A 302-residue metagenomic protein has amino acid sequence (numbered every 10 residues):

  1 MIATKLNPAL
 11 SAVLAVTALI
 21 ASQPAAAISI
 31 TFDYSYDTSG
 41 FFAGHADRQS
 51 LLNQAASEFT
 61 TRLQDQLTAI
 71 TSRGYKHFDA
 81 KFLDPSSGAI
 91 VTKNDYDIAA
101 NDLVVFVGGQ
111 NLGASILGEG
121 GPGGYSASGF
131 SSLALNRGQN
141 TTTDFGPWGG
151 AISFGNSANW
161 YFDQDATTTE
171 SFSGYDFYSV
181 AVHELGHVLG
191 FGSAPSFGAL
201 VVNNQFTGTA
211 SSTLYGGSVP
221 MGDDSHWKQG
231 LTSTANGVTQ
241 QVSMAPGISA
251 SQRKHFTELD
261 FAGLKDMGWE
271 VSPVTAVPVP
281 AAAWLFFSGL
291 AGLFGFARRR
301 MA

Functional and structural regions predicted by a protein language model:
I2-A12: Bacterial N-terminal signal peptides that target proteins for export
L10, A26, G222, P280-A282: Intrinsically disordered, low-complexity segments enriched in proline/serine/threonine
A21-Q23: N-terminal signal peptide c-region/cleavage motif recognized by signal peptidases
A27-V182, V188-T275: Extracellular zinc-dependent metalloprotease catalytic-domain scaffold
P278-A297: A short, hydrophobic C-terminal helix/tail in secreted or cell-surface proteins
R299-A302: Short, charged juxtamembrane terminal tails flanking transmembrane helices
